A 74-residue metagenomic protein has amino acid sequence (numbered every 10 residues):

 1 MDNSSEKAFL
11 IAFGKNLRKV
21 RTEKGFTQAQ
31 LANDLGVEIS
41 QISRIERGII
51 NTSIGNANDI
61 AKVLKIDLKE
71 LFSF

Functional and structural regions predicted by a protein language model:
M1-A12: A detector for short, charged/polar N-terminal pre-domain segments
I11, T22-E23, N51: Short amphipathic helical patch at the helix-1/turn junction of helix-turn-helix
K15-Q30, D34, D59: Short basic helix-loop element that most often maps to the first helix and adjoining turn of HTH DNA-binding modules
L17, L31-A32, I42-I45, L71: Conserved hydrophobic/aromatic packing and binding residues within compact polymer-binding modules
G36-I50: Recognition helix of helix-turn-helix/homeodomain-like DNA-binding domains that insert into the DNA major groove
N56-E70: DNA major-groove recognition helix of helix-turn-helix/homeodomain DNA-binding modules
